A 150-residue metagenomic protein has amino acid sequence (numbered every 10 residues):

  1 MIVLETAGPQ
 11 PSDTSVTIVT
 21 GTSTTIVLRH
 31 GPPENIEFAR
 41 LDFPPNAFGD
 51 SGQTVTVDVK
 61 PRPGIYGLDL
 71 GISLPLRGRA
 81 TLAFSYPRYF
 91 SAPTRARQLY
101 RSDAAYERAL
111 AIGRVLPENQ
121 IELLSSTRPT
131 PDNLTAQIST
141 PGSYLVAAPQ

Functional and structural regions predicted by a protein language model:
M1-A7, T130-D132: Extracellular glycoprotein-like low-complexity segments
E5-T17, T22-T25, G52-L116: Proteolytic processing hotspots in large secreted/extracellular or virion-associated proteins and select intracellular
T17-V55: Predominantly extracellular/luminal regions of secreted and cell-surface proteins, especially disulfide-bonded
Y86-R88, T127-R128, T140, Q150: A mature extracytoplasmic/lumenal domain signature
L116-N119, Q150: Solvent-exposed strand-loop boundary residues in beta-sheet-rich modules
E122-T130: Solvent-exposed serine/threonine-rich low-complexity stretches and specific carbohydrate-binding patches
N133-Q150: C-terminal beta-strand-rich structural cap/linker in extracellular carbohydrate-active enzymes
